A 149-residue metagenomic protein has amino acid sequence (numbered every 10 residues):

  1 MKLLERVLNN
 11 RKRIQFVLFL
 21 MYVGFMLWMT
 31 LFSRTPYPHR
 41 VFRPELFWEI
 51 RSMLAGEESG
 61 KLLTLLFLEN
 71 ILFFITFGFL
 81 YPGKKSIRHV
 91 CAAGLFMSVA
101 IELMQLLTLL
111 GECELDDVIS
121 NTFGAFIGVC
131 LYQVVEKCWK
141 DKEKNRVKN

Functional and structural regions predicted by a protein language model:
M1-L115, F126-N149: Bulky hydrophobic segments
S120: Active-site neighborhood of divalent metal-dependent phosphoester bond hydrolases
